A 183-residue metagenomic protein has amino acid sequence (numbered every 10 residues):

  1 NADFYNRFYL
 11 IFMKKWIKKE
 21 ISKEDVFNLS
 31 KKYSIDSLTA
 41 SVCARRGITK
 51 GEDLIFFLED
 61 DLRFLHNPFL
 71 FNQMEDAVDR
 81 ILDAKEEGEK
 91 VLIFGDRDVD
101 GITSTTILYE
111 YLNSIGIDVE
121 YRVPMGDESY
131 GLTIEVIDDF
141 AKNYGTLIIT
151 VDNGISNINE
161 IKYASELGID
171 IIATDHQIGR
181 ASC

Functional and structural regions predicted by a protein language model:
N6-S182: Replace "Mg2+/Mn2+-dependent" with "divalent metal-dependent
